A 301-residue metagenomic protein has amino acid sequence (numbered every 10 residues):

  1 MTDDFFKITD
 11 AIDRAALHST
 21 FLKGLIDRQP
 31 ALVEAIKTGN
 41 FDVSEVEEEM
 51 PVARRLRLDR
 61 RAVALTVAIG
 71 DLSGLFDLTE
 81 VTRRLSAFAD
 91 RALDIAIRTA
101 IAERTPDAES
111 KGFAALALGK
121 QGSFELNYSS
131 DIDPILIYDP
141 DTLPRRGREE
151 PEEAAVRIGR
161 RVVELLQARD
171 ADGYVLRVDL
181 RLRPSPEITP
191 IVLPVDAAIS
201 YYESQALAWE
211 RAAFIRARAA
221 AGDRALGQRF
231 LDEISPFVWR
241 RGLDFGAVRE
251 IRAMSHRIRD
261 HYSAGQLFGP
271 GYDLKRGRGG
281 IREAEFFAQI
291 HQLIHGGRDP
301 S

Functional and structural regions predicted by a protein language model:
M1-S301: A nucleotide- and high-energy phosphate-metabolite-utilizing enzyme signature
